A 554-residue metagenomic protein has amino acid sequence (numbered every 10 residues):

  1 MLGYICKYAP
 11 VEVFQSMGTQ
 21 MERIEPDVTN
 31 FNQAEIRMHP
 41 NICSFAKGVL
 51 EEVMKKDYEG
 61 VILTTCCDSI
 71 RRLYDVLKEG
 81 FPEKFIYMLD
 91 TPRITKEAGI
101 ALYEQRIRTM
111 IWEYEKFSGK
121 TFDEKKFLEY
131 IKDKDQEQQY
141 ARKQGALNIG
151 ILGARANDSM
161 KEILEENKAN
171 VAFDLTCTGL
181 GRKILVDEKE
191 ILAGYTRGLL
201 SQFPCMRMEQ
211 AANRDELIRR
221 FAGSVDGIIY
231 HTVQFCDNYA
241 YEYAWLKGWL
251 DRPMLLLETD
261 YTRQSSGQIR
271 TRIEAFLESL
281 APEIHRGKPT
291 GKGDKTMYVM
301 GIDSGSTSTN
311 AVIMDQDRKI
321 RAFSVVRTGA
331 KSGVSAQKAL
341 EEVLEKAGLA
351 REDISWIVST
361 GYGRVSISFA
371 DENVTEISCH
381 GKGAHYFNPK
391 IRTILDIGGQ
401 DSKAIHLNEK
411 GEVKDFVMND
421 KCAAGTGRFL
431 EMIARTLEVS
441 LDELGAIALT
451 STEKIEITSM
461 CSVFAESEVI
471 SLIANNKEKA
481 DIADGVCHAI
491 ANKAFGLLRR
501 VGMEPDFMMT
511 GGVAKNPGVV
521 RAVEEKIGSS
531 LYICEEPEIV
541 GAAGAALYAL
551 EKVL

Functional and structural regions predicted by a protein language model:
M1-Y298, D317, C422-F429: An N-terminal assembly and electron-transfer interface module characteristic of large anaerobic redox and radical
R252-D260, E376-I377, E524-A543: Conserved phosphate-binding/catalytic loops in two-lobed NTP-binding clefts
G293-D317, R392-G411: Gly/Thr-rich phosphate-binding beta-strand-loop-beta motif of the actin/hexokinase/Hsp70
G301-V334, K338, V413-F416, D420-K421: Short glycine-rich, Thr/Ser-proximal phosphate-binding strand/loop in the N-terminal lobe of ATP-dependent enzymes
K331-S332, E409-E453, L547: Glycine-rich phosphate-binding loop plus the immediately following alpha-helix
Y362, R499, M503-K526, E538-G541: Glycine-rich phosphate-binding loops at beta-strand->alpha-helix junctions
L430, C534-L554: Glycine-rich phosphate-binding/hydrolytic loop that grips phosphoryl groups
A465-L498, E538: Adenine-nucleotide phosphate-binding core of ATP-dependent small-molecule kinases
